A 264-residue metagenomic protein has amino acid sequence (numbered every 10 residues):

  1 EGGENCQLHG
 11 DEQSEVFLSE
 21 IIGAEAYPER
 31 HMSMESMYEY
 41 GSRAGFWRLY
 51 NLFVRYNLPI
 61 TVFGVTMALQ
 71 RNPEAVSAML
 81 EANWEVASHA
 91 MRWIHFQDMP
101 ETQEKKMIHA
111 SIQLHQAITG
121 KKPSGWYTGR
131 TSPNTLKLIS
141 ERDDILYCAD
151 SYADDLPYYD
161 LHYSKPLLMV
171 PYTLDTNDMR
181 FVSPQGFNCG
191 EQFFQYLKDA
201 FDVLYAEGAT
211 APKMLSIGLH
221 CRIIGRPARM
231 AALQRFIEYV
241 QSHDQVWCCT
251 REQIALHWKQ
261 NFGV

Functional and structural regions predicted by a protein language model:
E1-L168, F194-I217, I223-V264: Catalytic alpha-helical scaffold of carbohydrate-active enzymes acting on polysaccharides/glycoconjugates
H162-F181: A structural motif
D175-N177, V182-F193: C-terminal amphipathic alpha-helical segment
